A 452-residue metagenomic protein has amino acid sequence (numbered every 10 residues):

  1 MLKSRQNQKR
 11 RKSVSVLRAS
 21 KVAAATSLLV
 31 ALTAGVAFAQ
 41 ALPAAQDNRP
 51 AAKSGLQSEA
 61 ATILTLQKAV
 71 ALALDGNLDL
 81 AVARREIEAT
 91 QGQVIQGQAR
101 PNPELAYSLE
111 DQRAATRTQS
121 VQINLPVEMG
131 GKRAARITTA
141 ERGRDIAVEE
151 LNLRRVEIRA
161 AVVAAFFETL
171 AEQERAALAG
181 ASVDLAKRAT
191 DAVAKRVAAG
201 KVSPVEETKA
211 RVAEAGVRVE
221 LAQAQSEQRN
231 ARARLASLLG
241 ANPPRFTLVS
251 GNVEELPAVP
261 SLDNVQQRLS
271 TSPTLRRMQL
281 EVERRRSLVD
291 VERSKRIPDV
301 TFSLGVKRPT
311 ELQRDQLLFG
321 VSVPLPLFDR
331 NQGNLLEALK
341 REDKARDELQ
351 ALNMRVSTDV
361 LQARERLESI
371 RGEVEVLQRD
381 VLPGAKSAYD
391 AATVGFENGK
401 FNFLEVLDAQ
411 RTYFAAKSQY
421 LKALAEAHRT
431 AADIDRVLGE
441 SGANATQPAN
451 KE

Functional and structural regions predicted by a protein language model:
L2, N7-S13, K21-V22, R154-Q267 (+3 more regions): Periplasmic alpha-helical coiled-coil/stalk elements that build and connect Gram-negative outer-membrane
L2-R18, A39-L42, S58, E375 (+1 more regions): Acidic, low-complexity, intrinsically disordered peripheral segments
A23-G35: Bacterial N-terminal signal peptides
A39-E110, R117, N124-V127, A135 (+11 more regions): Bacterial Sec-pathway N-terminal export signals of envelope proteins
I63-Q67, P103-R154, T274-L352, R366 (+1 more regions): Small/polar-residue-enriched beta-strand and adjacent coil segments characteristic of outer-membrane beta-barrel
V82-G97, R154, I158-V183, R188-D191 (+5 more regions): Amphipathic alpha-helical coiled-coil segments
T138-E141, P204-V212, F403-R411: Short, charged, amphipathic alpha-helical segments
V217-Q225, A416-E426: Amphipathic alpha-helical coiled-coil segments
